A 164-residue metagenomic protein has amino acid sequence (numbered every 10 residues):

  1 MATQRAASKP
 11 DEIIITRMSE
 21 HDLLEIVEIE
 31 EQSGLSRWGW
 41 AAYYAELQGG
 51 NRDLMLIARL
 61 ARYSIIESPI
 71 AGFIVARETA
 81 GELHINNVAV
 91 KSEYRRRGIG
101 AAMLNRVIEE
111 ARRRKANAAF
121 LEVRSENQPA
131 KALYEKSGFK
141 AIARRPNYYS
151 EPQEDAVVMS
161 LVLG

Functional and structural regions predicted by a protein language model:
A2-T3, S8-K9, I13-E93, L104-E110 (+2 more regions): Acetyl-CoA-dependent GNAT
A45, E126, Y149: Positions that flank functional sites
M55, E135-K136, V157-M159: Short low-complexity, flexible loop/linker segments enriched in glycine and/or proline with clustered acidic
K91-N105, R112-R114, A118, R124-A132 (+2 more regions): Conserved glycine-rich acetyl-CoA-binding loop
A101, E154-L161: Accessory recognition modules or surfaces
E122, K140-V157: Conserved catalytic-core motifs of GNAT/GCN5-like acyltransferases
